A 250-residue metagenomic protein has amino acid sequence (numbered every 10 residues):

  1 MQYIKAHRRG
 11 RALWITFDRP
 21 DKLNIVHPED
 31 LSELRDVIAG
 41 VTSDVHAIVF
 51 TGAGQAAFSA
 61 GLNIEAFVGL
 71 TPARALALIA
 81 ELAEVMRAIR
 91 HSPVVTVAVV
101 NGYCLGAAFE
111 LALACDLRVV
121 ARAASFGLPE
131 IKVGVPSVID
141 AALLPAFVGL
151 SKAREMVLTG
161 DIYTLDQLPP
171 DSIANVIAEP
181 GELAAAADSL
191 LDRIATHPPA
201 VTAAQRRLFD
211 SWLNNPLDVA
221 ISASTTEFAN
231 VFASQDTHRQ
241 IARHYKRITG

Functional and structural regions predicted by a protein language model:
M1-G10, V41, Q55, G160-D166 (+2 more regions): C-terminal alpha-helix plus adjacent terminal tail
M1-T51, R87: Conserved CoA-thioester-binding segment of acyl-CoA-metabolizing enzymes
Y3, R87-P199: Crotonase-fold acyl-CoA enzyme core
I15, R19, L34, F50 (+6 more regions): Terminal peptide-recognition signature
P20-L23, Q55-A56, G61, Y103 (+2 more regions): A short, glycine- and basic residue-enriched loop/turn that sits immediately adjacent to a domain's principal
D30-E33, L78-E81, L183, S224: Hydrophobic alpha-helical membrane-association signature
D44, G52-V85, C104, P216: Glycine- (often His-adjacent) and acidic-residue-rich active-site loop that binds/positions the CoA thioester
